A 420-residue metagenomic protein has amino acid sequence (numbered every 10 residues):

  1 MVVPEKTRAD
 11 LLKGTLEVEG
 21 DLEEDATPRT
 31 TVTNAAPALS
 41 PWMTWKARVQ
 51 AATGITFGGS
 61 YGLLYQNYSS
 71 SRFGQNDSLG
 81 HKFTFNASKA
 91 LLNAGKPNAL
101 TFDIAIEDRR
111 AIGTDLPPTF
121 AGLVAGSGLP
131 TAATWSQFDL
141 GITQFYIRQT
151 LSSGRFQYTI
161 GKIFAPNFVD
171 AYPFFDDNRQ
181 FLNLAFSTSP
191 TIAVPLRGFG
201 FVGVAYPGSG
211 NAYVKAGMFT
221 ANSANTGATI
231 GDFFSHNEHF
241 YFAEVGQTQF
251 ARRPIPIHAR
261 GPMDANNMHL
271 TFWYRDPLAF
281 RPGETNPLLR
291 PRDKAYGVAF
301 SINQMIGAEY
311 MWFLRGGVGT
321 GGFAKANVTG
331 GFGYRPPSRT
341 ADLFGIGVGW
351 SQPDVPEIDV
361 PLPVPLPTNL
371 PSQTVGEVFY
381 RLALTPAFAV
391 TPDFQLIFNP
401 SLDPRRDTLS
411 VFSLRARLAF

Functional and structural regions predicted by a protein language model:
M1-Y68, G74, A90-K96: N-terminal periplasmic/intermembrane-space "pro-region" immediately following the signal or transit peptide
A36-F57, S88-F102, S152-R155, G208-Y213 (+4 more regions): Short loop/turn motifs that connect adjacent beta-strands in outer-membrane beta-barrel proteins
G59-Y65, F102-D108, Y158-K162, V214-T220 (+7 more regions): Transmembrane beta-barrel strands of outer-membrane/channel proteins
F73-L79, W135-Q137, T191-A193, G231-E238 (+4 more regions): Replace "Gram-negative outer membrane beta-barrel proteins" with "bacterial and organellar outer membrane beta-barrel
F85-A87, F145, Y158, F201-G203 (+6 more regions): Membrane-embedded beta-strands of outer-membrane beta-barrel proteins, especially the hydrophobic/small aromatic
D115-Y146, S153-E244, L362-T368: Surface-exposed coil loops of outer-membrane beta-barrel proteins
A243, T248-L362, V378: Detector for outer-membrane/organellar transmembrane beta-barrel domains, recognizing the amphipathic beta-strand
T408-F420: Outer-membrane beta-barrel "beta-signal"
